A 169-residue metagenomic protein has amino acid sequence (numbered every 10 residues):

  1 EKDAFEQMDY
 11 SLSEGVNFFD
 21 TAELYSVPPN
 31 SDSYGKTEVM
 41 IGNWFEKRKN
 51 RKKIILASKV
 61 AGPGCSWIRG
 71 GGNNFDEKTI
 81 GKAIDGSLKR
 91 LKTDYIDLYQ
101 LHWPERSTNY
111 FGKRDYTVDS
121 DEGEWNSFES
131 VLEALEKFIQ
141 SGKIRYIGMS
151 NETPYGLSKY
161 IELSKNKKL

Functional and structural regions predicted by a protein language model:
E1-K59, K78-G81, D85, D94 (+1 more regions): N-terminal binding-site loop/beta-alpha segment at the start of enzyme catalytic domains that lines or forms
E6-A22, W67-I68, V118-E129: Short, charge-rich amphipathic segments
L24-S26, A61-C65, E105-T108: Conserved radical SAM core fold
K36, V60, N151-Y155: Short beta->alpha linker loops
K47, G62, L163-N166: A short linear boundary/processing microfeature
A57, G64, G71: Surface-exposed, interaction-prone regions with an acidic/low-complexity signature
I68-L169: Glycine/proline-rich, positively charged, aromatic-decorated active-site loop/lid region on the catalytic face
